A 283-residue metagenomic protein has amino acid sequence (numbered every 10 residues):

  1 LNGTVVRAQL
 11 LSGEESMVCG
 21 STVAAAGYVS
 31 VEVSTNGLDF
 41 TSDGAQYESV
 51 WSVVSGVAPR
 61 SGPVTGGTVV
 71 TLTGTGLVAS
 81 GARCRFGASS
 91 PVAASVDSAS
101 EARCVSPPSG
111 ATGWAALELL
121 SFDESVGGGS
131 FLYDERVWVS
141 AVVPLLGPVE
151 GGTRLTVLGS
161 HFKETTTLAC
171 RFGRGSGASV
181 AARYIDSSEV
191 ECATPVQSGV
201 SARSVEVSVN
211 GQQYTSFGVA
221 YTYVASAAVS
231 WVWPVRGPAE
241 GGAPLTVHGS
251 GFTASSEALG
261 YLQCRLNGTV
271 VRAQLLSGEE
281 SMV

Functional and structural regions predicted by a protein language model:
L1-T4, L77-P91, F162-A178, F252-V271: Short, surface-exposed alpha-helix to beta-strand junction/turn motifs within ectodomains of secreted and cell-envelope
L1-V18, N267-S281: Thr-biased low-complexity repeat/linker tracts and other Thr-enriched repetitive architectures
L10-G13, A94-A99, A182-S187, L275-G278: RNA-recognition motif
S16-T22, E101-P107, E189-P195, M282-V283: Exposed aromatic-hydrophobic patches
T22-Y28, P107-G113, V196-S201: Surface-exposed, short loops/turns at beta-strand junctions within beta-sandwich domains
Y28-S30, V69, W114-A116, R154 (+1 more regions): Short, conserved beta-strand segments of beta-strand-rich sandwich/propeller modules, principally
L38-G81, D123-E164, Q212-E257, V271-R272 (+1 more regions): Beta-strand/beta-sandwich contexts
